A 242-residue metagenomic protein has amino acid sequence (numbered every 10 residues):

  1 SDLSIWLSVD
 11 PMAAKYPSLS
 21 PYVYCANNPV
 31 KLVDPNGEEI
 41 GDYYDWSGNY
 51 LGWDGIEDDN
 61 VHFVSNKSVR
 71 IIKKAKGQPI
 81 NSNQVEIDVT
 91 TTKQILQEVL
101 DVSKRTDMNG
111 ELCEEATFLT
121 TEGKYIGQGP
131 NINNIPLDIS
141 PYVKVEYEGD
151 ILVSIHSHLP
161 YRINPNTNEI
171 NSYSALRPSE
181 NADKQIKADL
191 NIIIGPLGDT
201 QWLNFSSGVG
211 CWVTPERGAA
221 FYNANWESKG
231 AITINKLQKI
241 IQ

Functional and structural regions predicted by a protein language model:
S1-Q78: Short turn/helix-capping motifs enriched in Asx and small/polar residues
I5-S8, K124-Y125, A219: Predominantly a core beta-strand signature of beta-propeller blades across repeat-based propeller domains
Y16, E111-C113, I186: A generic fold-level signal
P21, C113-E115, D189: Extracellular structured ligand-interaction cores
I40-G55, L137-Q242: Active-site-proximal loop/helix of nucleotide/amide-processing enzymes and allied scaffolds
Y44-I151, K229-Q242: Glycine-rich short-loop/terminal segments
